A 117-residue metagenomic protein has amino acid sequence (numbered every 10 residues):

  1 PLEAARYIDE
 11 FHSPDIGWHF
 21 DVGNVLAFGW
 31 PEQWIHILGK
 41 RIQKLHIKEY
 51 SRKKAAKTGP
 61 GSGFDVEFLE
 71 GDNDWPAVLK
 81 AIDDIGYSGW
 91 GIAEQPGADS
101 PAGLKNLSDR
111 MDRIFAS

Functional and structural regions predicted by a protein language model:
P1-I16, G23-S117: Histidine-acidic metal/acid-base catalytic patches
